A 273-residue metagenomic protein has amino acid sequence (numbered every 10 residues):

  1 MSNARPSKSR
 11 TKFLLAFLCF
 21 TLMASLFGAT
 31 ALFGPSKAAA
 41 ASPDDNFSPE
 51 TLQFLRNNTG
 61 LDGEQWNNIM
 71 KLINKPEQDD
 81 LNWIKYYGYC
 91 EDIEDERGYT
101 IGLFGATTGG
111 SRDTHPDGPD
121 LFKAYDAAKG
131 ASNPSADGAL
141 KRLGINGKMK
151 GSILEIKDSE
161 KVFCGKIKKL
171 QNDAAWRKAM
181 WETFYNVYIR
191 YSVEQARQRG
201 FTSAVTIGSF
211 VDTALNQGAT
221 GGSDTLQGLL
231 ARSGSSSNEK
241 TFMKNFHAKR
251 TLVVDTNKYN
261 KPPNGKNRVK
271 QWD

Functional and structural regions predicted by a protein language model:
M1, L22, L26, P119-F122: Generic low-polarity alpha-helical segments
M1-S9: N-terminal secretory signal peptides that target proteins for export/translocation
A16-A31: Bacterial N-terminal signal peptides
F27-A41: Sec-dependent signal peptide cleavage junction
A41-G200, V205-D273: Cell-wall polysaccharide-cleaving catalytic domain and substrate-binding groove, primarily in peptidoglycan/chitin
